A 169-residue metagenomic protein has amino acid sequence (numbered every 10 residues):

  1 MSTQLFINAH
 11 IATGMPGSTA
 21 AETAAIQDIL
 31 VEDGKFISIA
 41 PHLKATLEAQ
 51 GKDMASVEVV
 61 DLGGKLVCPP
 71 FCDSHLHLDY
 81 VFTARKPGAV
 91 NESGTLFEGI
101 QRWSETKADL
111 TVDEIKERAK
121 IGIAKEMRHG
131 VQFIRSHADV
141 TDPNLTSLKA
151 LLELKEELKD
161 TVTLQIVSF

Functional and structural regions predicted by a protein language model:
M1-K52: N-terminal metal-binding scaffold of metallo-dependent hydrolase/deaminase domains
S2-N8, L47-G94, R128: Replace "His-x-His-based motif
P16, V59, L164-I166: Generic structural signal for residues in well-ordered beta-strands
L30, S38, V59-D61, D73 (+1 more regions): Short, conserved beta-strand segments within well-ordered enzyme catalytic domains that often line or immediately flank
H42, T83, A138-D139: Short, ordered loop/turn segments at secondary-structure junctions
F82-I115: Active-site gating loops and adjacent loop-to-helix segments of metal-dependent hydrolytic enzymes
E98-D109, R118-T146, K159-F169: Divalent metal-dependent hydrolysis catalytic cores, especially in the metallo-beta-lactamase
L151-T161: Acidic (Asp/Glu)-rich catalytic clusters
